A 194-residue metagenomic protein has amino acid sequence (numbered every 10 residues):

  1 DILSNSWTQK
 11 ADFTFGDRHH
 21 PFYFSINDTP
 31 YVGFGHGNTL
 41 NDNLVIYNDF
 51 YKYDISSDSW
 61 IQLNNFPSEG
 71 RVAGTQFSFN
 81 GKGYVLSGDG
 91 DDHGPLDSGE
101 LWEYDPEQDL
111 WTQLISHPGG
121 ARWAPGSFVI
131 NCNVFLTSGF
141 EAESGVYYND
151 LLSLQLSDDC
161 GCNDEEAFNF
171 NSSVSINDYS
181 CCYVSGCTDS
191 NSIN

Functional and structural regions predicted by a protein language model:
D1-D158: Kelch-like beta-propeller repeat domains
Q155-N194: Primarily marks secretory-pathway-exposed extracellular/lumenal segments that are disulfide- and glycosylation-prone
